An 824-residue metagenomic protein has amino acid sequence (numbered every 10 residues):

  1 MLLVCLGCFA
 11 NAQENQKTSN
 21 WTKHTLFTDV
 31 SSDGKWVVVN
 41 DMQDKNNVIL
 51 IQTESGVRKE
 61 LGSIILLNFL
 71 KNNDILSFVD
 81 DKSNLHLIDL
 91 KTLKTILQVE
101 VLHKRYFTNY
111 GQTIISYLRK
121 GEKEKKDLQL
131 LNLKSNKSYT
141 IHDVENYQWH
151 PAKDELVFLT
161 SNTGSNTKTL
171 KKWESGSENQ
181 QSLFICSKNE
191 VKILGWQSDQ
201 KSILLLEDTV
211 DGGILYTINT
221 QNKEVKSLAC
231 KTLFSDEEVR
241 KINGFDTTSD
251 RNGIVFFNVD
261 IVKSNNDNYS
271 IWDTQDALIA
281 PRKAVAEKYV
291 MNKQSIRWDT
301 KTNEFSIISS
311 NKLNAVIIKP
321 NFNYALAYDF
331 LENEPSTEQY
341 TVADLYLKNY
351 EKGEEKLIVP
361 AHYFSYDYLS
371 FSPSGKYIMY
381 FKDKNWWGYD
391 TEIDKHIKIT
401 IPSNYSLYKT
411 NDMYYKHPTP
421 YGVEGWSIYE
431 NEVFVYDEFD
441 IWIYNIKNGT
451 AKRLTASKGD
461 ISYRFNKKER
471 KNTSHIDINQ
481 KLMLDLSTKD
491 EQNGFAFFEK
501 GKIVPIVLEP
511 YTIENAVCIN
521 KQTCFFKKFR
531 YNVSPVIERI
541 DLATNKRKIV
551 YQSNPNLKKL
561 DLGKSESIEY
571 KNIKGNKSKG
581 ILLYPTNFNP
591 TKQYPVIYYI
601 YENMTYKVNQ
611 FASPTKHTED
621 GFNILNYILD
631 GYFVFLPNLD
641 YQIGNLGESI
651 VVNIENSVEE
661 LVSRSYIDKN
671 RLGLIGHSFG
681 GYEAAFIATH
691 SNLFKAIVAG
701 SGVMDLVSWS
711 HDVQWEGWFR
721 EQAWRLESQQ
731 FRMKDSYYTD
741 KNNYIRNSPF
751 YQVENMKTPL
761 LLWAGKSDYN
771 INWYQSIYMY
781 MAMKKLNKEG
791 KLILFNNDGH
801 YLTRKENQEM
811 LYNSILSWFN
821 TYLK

Functional and structural regions predicted by a protein language model:
T28-W36, L67-I75, Y106-I115, Y147-L156 (+9 more regions): Blade-terminus and WD-like Trp-Asp/Gly-His loop motifs, strongest in beta-propeller folds
V38-D44, L76-N84, I115-E124, V157-S165 (+19 more regions): Beta-strand C-termini and the immediately following turn/loop, strongest in propeller blades
Q52-G56, D89-L93, N132-N136, W173-E178 (+7 more regions): Short loop/turn segments that connect beta-strands within beta-propeller blades
K59-G62, I96-E100, Y139-H142, Q181-I185 (+7 more regions): Beta-propeller fold detector
K120-E122, K223-F234, K241-F245, F257-S306 (+7 more regions): Predominantly five- to eight-bladed beta-propeller fold
F256-N258, N292-Q294, N314-A315, S462-K592 (+4 more regions): Non-catalytic accessory segments flanking enzyme active sites
K592-N603: Short beta-strand element of the alpha/beta-hydrolase
P614-K824: Active-site-proximal cap/loop segments of hydrolase catalytic domains
